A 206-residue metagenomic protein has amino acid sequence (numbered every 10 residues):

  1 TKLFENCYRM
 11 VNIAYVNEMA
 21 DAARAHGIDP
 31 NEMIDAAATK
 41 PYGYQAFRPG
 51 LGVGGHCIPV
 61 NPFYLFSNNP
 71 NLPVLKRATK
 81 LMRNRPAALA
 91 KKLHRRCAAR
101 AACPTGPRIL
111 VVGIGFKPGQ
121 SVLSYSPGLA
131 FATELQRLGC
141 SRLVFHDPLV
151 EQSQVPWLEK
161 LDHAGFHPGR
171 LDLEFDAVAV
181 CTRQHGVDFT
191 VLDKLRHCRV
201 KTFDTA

Functional and structural regions predicted by a protein language model:
T1-A206: Structural/interface elements that position substrates and couple domains in central-metabolism enzymes
